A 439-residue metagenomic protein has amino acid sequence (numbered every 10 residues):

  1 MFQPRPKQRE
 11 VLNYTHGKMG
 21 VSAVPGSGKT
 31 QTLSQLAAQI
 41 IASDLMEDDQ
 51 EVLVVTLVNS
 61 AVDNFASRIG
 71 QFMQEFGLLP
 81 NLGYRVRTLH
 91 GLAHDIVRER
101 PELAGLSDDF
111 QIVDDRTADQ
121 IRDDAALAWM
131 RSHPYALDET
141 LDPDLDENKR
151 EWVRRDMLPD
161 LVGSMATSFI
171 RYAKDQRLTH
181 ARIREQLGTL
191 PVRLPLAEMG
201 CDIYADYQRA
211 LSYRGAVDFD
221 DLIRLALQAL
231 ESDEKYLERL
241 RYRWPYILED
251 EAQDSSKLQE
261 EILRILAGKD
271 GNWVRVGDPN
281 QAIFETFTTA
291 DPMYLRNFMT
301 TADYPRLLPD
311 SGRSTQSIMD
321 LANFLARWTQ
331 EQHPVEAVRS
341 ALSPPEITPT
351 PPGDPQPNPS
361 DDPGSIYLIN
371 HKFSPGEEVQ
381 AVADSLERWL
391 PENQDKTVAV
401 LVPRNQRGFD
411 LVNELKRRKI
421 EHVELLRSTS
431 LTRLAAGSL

Functional and structural regions predicted by a protein language model:
M1-D108, I112, E238, G376 (+2 more regions): P-loop NTPase Walker
M1-G28, L53, R85, V113-A118 (+3 more regions): Conserved helicase NTPase motor core
M1-P25, L106-Q111, D303-D310, E331-L401: Inter-lobe coupling/hinge region of RecA-like P-loop helicase motors
Y14, P80, L103-D202, P305 (+2 more regions): ATP-hydrolysis module of ASCE/P-loop NTPase motor domains, specifically the Walker B Asp-Glu catalytic pair
A38-Q39, K257-L368: Conserved RecA-like helicase ATPase core segment that couples NTP binding/hydrolysis to strand translocation
F76-R85, P334, K419-T432: Conserved RecA-like helicase motor-core motifs
L92-R100, Q281-T288, L426-L439: Short alpha-helix plus adjacent loop in nuclease-associated cores
E387, P391-L439: Core RecA-like ATPase module of SF1/SF2 helicases and allied nucleic-acid translocases
